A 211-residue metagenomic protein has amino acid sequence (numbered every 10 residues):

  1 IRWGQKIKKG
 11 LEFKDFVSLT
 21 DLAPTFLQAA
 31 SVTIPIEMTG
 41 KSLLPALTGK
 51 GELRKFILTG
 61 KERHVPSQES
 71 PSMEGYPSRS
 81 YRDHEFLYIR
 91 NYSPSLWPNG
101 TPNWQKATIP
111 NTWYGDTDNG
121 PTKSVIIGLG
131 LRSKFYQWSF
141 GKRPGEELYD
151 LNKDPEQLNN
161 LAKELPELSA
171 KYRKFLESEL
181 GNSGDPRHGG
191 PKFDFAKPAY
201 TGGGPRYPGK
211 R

Functional and structural regions predicted by a protein language model:
I1-E37, K41-I57, N159: Substrate-binding rim/cap in mid-to-C-terminal beta-strand-loop elements of soluble/periplasmic
E12-L27, P71-R79, D83, Y207-G209: Short N-terminal signal/transit or membrane-insertion segments and the immediately adjacent low-complexity/disordered
K14-V17, P102-I109, E164-P166: Short intrinsically disordered coil segments
V17-P24, M38-K41, D83, R143-E146 (+3 more regions): A structural signal for well-ordered alpha-helical segments within the folded catalytic domains of diverse enzymes
A30-E147: C-terminal cap/loop subdomain of S1 sulfatases and analogous C-terminal strand-loop tails that border
I127-E147, L151-R211: Long, internal low-complexity/basic segments
